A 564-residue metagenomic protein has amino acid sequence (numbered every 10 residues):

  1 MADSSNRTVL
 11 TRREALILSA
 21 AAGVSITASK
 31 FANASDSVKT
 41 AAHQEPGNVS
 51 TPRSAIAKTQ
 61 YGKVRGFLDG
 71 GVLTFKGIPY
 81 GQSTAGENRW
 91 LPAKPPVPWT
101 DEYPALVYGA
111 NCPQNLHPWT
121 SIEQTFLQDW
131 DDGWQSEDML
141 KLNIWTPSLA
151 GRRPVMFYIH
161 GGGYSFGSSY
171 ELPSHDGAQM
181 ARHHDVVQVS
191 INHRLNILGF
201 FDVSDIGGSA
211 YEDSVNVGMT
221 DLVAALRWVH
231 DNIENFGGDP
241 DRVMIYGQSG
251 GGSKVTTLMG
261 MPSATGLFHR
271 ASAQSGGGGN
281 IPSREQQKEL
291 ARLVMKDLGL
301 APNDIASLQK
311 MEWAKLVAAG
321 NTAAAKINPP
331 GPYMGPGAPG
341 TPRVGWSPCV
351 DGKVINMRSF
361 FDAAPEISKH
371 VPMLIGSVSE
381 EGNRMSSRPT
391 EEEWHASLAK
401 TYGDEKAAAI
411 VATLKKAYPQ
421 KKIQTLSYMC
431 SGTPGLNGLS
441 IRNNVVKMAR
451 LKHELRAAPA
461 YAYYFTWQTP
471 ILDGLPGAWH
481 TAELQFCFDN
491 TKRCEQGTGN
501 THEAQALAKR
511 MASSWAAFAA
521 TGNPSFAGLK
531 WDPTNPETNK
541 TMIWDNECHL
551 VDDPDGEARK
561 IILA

Functional and structural regions predicted by a protein language model:
M1-E14, A22, D36: N-terminal secretory signal peptides
A2, V38-N216, P240, P342 (+6 more regions): Non-catalytic accessory segments of hydrolases
Q128, A224, D231, T265 (+2 more regions): Substrate-access "cap/lid" subdomains that shape and gate the entrance to catalytic or ligand-binding pockets
E212-I233: Alpha/beta-hydrolase active-site loop
G238-Y246: Alpha/beta-hydrolase fold nucleophile elbow
G247, G251: Gly/Ala-rich beta-loop-alpha elbow adjacent to hydrolase catalytic centers
G252-S263: Short glycine-enriched nucleophile-adjacent loop and the immediately C-terminal alpha-helix near the catalytic center
R442-A564: Mobile gating loops/cap/lid regions near enzyme active sites that modulate substrate access
